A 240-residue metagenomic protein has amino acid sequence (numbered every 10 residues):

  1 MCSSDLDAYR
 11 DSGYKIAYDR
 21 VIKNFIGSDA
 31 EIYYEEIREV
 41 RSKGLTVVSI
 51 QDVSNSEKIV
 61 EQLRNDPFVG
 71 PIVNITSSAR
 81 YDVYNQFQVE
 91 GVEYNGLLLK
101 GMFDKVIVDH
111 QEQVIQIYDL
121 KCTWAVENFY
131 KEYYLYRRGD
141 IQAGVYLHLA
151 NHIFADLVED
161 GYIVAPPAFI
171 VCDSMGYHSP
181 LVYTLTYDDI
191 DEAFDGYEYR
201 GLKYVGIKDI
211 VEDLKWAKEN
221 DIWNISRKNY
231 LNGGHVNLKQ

Functional and structural regions predicted by a protein language model:
M1-K100: Metal-dependent nuclease catalytic cores that hydrolyze phosphodiester bonds in DNA/RNA, characterized by
Y9-R10, D19-I22, I26, L135-D140 (+1 more regions): Metal-dependent nuclease catalytic regions and adjoining charged, substrate-binding loops involved in nucleic-acid end
I37-V48, E112, H178-L185: Short, exposed beta-strand "edge-strand" segments with a Pro/Gly-rich flavor and a Y/T-containing core
T46-I50, N65, W124-K131, Y136 (+1 more regions): General structural signal for secondary-structure boundaries
V69, I107-Q116, N151-V164: Secondary-structure boundary elements
Y81-Y84, V89-D140: Non-catalytic protein-protein interaction segments used by genome-maintenance enzymes to assemble and couple activities
